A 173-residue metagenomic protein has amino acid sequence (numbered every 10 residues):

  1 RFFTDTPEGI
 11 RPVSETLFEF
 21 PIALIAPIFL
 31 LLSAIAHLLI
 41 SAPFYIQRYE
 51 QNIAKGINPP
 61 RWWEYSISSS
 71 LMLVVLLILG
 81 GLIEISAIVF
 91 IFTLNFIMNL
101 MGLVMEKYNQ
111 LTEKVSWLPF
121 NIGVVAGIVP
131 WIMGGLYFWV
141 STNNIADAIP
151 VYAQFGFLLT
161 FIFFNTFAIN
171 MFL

Functional and structural regions predicted by a protein language model:
R1-N58, S69-L173: Polytopic alpha-helical membrane-helix bundles and their juxtamembrane interface segments in multi-pass membrane
Y65: Conserved, mostly hydrophobic/aromatic
